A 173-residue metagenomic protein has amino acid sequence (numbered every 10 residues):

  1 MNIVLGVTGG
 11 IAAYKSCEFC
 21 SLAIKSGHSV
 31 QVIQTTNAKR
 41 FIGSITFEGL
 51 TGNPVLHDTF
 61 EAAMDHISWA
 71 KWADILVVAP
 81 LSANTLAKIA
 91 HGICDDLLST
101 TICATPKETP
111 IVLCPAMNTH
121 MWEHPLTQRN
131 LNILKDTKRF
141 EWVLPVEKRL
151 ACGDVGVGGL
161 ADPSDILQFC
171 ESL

Functional and structural regions predicted by a protein language model:
M1-L113, N118-L173: A cross-family phosphate/adenosyl-ligand binding-site feature
